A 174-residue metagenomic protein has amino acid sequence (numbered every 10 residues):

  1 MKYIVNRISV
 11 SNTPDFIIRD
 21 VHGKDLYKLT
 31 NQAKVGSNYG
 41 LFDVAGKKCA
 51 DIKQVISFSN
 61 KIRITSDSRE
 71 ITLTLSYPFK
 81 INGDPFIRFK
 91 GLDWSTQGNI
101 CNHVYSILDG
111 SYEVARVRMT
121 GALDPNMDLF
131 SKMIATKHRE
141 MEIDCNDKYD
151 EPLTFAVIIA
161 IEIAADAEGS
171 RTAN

Functional and structural regions predicted by a protein language model:
M1-S37, K47-C49, I71-N174: Low-complexity or membrane-interfacial segments used for flexible interactions
S37-I64: Short, well-structured hydrophobic secondary-structure segments
